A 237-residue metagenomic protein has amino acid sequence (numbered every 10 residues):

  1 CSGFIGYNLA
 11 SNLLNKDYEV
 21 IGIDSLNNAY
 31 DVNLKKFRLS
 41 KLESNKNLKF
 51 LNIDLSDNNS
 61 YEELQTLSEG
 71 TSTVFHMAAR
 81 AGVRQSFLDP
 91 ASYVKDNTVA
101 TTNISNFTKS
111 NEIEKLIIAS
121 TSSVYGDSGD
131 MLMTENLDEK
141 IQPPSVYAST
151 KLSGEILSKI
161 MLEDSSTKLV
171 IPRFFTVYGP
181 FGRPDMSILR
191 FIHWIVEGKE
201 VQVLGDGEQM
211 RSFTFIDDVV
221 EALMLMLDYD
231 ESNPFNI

Functional and structural regions predicted by a protein language model:
C1-V177, D217, L227: N-terminal Rossmann-like NAD(P)+-binding domain of SDR-like oxidoreductases, especially those catalyzing
A91, I192-H193: Short alpha-helical segment that forms part of, or immediately flanks, the ligand-binding pocket in carbohydrate-active
L152, V177-R190, E197-K199, L204 (+3 more regions): Glycine/proline-rich active-site loop of Rossmann-fold NAD(P)-dependent oxidoreductases
E163, R190-F191: Short, flexible segments with low predicted structural confidence
